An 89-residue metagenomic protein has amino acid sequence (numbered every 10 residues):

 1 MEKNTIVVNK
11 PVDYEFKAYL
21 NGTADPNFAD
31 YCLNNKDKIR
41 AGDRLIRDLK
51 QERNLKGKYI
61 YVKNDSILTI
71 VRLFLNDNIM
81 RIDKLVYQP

Functional and structural regions predicted by a protein language model:
M1-R53: The feature represents the first ordered module of a protein
N54-P89: Short, compact, well-ordered microdomains
